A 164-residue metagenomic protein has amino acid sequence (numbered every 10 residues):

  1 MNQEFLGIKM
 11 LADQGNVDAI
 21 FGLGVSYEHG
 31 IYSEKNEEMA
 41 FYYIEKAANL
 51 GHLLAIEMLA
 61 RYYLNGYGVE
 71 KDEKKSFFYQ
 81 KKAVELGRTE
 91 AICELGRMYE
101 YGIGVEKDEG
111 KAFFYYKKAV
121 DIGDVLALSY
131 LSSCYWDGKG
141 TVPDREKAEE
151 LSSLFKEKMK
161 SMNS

Functional and structural regions predicted by a protein language model:
M1-G30: N-terminal segments that cap or nucleate solenoid repeat domains
L11, K46-A47, A83, K118-A119 (+1 more regions): Canonical positions in the second alpha-helix
D13, I31-K35, N49, N65-K71 (+4 more regions): Short coil/turn and helix-start
I20-H29, S33, I56-N65, V69 (+2 more regions): Hydrophobic face of amphipathic alpha-helices that form TPR/SEL1-like repeat modules and related alpha-solenoid
S129, S133-D137, V142-K160: TPR/TPR-like (Sel1-like) alpha-helical repeat modules
